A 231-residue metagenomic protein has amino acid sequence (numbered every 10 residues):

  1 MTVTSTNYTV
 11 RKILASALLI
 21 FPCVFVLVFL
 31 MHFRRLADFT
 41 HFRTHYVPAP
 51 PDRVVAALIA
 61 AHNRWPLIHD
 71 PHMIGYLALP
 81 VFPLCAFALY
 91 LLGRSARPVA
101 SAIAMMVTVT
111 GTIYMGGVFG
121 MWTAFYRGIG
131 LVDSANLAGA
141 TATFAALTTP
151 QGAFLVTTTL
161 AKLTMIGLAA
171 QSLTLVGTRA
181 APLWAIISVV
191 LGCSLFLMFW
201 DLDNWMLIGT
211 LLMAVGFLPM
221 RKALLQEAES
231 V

Functional and structural regions predicted by a protein language model:
T2-V231: Hydrophobic, aromatic-enriched alpha-helical segments typical of multi-pass transmembrane helices
